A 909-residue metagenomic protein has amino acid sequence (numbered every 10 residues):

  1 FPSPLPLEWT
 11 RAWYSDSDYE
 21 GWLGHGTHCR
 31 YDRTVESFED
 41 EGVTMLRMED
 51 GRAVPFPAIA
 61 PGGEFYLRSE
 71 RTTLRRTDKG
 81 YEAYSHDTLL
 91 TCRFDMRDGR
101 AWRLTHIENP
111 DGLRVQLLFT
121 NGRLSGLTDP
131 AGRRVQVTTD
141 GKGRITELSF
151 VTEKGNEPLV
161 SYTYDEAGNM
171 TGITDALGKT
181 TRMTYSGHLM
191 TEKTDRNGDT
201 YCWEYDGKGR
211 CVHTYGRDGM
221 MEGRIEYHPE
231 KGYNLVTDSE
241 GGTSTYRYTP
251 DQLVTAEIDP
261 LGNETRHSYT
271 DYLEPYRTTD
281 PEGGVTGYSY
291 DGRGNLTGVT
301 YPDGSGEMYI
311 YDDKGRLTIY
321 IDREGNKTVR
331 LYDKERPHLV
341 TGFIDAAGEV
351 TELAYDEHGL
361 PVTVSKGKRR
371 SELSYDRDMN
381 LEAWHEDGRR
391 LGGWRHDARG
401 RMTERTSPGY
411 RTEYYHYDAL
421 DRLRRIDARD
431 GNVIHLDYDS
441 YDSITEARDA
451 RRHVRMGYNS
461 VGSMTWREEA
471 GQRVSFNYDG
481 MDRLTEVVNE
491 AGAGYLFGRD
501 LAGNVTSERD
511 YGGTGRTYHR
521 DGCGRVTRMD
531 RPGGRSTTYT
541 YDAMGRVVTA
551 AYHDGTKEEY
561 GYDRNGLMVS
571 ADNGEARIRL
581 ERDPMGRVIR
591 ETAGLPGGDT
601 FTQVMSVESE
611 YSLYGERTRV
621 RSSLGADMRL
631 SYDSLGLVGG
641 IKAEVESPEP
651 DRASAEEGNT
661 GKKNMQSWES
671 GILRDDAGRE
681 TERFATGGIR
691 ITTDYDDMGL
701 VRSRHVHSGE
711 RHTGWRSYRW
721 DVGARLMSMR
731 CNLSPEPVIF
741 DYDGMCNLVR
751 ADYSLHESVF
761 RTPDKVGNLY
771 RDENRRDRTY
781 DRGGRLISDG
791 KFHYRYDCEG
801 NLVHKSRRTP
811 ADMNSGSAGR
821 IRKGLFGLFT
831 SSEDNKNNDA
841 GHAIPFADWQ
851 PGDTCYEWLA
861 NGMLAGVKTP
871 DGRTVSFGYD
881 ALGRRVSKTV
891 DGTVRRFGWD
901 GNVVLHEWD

Functional and structural regions predicted by a protein language model:
F1-S15: Intrinsically disordered, low-complexity segments enriched in small residues
W9, H25, S37, E41-D789 (+6 more regions): Extended charged/polar low-complexity repeat regions
S17, C29, S37-F38: A structured, charge-rich N-terminal accessory region that forms the first stable segment of a protein and links
